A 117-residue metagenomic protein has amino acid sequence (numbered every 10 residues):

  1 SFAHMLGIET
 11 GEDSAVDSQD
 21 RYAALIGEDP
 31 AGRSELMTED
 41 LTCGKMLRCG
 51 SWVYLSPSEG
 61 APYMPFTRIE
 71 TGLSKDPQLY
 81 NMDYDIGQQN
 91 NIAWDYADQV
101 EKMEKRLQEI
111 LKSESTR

Functional and structural regions predicted by a protein language model:
S1, Q88-N91: A general alpha-helix detector
S1-Q78, M82, E114: C-terminal cap/loop subdomain of S1 sulfatases and analogous C-terminal strand-loop tails that border
L36, E101-K102: Active-site regions of oxyanion-processing enzymes, predominantly non-cytosolic
D85: Intrinsically disordered, low-complexity polar regions and short flexible loop motifs
N90-D98: Active-site-proximal N-terminal segment of extracellular/periplasmic enzymes that hydrolyze or transfer
K102-R117: Charge-dense polyanion-binding interfaces
